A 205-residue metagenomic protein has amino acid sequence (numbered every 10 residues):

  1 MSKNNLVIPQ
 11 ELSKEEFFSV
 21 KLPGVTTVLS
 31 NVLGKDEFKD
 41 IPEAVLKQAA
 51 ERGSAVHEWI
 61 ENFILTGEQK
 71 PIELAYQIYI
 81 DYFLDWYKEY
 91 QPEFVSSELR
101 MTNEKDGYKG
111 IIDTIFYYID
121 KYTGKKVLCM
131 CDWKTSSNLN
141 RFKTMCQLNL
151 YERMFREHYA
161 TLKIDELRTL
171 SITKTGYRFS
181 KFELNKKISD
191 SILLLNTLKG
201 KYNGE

Functional and structural regions predicted by a protein language model:
M1-E58: Charged, glycine-rich intrinsically disordered N-terminal tails and low-complexity linkers that flank
A44-M130, L139-C146, H158-D165, Y177 (+2 more regions): Catalytic cores of nuclease domains that cleave nucleic-acid phosphodiester backbones
D132-K134: Activation of the activation-loop gatekeeper triad in protein kinase-fold domains
E166-I172: Extended hydrophobic secondary-structure segments that form protein cores and membrane-embedded regions
T173-S180: Flexible interdomain linker/hinge and immediately adjacent N-terminus of the catalytic tyrosine-recombinase domain
F182-L184, I188: Acidic, low-complexity intrinsically disordered regions
